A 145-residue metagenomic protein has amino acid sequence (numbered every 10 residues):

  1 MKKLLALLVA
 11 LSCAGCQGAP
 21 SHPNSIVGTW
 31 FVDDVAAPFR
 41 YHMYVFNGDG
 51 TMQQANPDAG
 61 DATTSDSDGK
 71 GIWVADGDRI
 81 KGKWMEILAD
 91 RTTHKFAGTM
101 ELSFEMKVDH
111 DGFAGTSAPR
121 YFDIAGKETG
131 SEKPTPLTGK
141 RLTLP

Functional and structural regions predicted by a protein language model:
M1-L4: Positively charged n-region of N-terminal signal peptides that target proteins for export
S12-G15: C-terminal motif of bacterial Sec signal peptides marking the signal peptidase cleavage site
Q17-P23: Bacterial lipoprotein signal-peptidase II cleavage site
P23-F39, G71: Tryptophan-anchored aromatic micro-motifs
R40-K81, E86-I87, G112-A114: N-terminal glycine/threonine-rich, aromatic-flanked beta-hairpin/loop signature
H42-F46, G69-V74, T99-V108, A118-P119 (+1 more regions): Hydrophobic/aromatic beta-strand elements that line small-molecule binding cavities or substrate pockets in beta-rich
G77, P119-P145: Edge beta-strand at a domain terminus
K83, L88-H110: Acidic, glycine-rich flexible loop segments
